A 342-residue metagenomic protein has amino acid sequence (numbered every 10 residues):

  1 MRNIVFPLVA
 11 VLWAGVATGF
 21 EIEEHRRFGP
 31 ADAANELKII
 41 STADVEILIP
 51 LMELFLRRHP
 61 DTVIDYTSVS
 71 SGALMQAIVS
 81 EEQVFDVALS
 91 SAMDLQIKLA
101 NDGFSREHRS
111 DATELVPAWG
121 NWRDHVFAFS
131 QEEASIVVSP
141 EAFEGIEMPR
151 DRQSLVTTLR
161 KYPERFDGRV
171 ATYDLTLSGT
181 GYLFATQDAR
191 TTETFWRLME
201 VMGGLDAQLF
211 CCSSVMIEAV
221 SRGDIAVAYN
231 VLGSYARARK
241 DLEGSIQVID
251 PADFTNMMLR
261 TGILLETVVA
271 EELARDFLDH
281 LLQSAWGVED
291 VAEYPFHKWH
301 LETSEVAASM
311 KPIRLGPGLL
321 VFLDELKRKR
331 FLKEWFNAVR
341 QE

Functional and structural regions predicted by a protein language model:
G19-K98: Early extracytoplasmic/lumenal segment of secretory-pathway proteins
T42, E46-I49, V84, S91-S221: Extracytoplasmic ligand-binding site segments that recognize negatively charged/polar headgroups
F85-S90, L209, A226-V231, Q247-V248: Paired acidic/hydrophobic, glycine-rich loop segments that form the ligand-binding mouth/hinge of periplasmic-binding
M93-L99, S221-S245: A ligand-binding cleft/hinge motif common to bilobed small-molecule-binding domains
S105-E114, H125-A128, G244-N256, E266-T267: Short beta-strand->loop
S135-A142, F184-T186, M258-A270, E289-D290: A bilobed periplasmic-binding-protein/Venus flytrap-type ligand-binding module shared by bacterial periplasmic
Y162-R165, H280-T303: Periplasmic-binding protein-like
E305-E342: Extracellular/periplasmic bilobal clamshell ligand-binding domains
